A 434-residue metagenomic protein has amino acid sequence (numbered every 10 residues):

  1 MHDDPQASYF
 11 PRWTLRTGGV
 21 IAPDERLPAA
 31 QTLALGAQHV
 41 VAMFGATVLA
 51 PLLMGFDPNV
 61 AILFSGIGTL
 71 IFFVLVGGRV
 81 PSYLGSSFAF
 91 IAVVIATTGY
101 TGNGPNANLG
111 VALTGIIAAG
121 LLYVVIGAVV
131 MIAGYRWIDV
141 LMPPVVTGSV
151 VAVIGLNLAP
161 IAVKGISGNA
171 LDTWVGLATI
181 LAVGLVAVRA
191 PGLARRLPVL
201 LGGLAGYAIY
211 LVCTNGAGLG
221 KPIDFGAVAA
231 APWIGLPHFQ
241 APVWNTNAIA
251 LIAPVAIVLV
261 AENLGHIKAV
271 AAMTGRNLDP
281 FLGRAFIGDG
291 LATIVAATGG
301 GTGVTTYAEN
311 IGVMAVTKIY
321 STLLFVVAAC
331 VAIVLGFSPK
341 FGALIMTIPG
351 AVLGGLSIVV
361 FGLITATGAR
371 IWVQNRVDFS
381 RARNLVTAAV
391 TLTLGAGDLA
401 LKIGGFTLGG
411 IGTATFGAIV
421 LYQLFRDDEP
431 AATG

Functional and structural regions predicted by a protein language model:
M1-A34, G218-H238, A269-G275, A285 (+1 more regions): Intrinsically disordered, low-complexity non-transmembrane regions of multi-pass membrane transporters
M1-P81, A89-P105: N-terminal signal-anchor module of multipass membrane proteins
G19-A30, A50, G55-F73, L251-T322 (+1 more regions): Membrane-embedded helical hairpins/re-entrant loop segments and their flanking transmembrane helices within multi-pass
A30-G45, D172-I180, L197-P198, L236-H266 (+1 more regions): Hydrophobic, membrane-embedded alpha-helices of multi-pass small-molecule transporters
F44-T47, L181-V186, L197, D224-A229 (+2 more regions): Juxtamembrane interface elements at the cytosolic ends of transmembrane helices in multi-pass membrane proteins
F56-A61, G78-I91, I138-T147, R195-L200 (+5 more regions): Short, non-helical or kinked segments that cap or interrupt transmembrane helices
V94-T101, A187, N310-F325, V331-L335: Interfacial segments of multi-pass membrane proteins
N108-G216, V327-G434: Membrane-embedded alpha-helical modules
